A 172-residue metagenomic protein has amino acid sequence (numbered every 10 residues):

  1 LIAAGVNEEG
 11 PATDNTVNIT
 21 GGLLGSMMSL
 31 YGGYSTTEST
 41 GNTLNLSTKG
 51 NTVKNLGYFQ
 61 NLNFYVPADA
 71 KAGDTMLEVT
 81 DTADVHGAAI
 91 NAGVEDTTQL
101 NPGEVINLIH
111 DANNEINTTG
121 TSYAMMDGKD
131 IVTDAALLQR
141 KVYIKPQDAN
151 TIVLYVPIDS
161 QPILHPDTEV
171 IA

Functional and structural regions predicted by a protein language model:
L1, G5-V6, G33-Y34: Tandem-repeat architecture and repeat-register "anchor" residues
G10-T16, T20-G21, G25-N107: Extracellular beta-strand/loop-rich repeat segments of large surface/secreted proteins
E95-A172: Outer-membrane translocation/initiation segment of Type V secreted surface proteins
